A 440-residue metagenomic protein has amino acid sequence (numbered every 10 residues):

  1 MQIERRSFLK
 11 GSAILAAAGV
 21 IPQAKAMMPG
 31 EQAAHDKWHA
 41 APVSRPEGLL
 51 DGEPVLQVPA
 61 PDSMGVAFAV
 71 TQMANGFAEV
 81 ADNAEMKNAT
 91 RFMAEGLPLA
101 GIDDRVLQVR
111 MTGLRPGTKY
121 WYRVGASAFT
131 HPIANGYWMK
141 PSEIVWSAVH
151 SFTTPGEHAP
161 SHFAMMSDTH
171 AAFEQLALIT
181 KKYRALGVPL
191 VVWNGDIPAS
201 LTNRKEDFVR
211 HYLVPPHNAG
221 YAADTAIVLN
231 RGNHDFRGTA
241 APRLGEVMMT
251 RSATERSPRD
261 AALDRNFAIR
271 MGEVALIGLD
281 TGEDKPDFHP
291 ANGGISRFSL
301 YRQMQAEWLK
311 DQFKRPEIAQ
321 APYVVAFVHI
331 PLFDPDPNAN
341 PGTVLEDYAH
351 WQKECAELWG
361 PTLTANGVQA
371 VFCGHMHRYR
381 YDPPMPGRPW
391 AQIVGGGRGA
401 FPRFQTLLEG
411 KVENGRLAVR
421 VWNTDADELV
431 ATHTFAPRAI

Functional and structural regions predicted by a protein language model:
Q2-M165, R184-A185, G415-I440: Acidic, histidine-bearing metal-coordination/catalytic regions of metal-dependent phosphoesterases
Q72-M73, A171, P198, H234-F236 (+5 more regions): Short, solvent-exposed loop/turn segments at secondary-structure junctions
W121-T153, E206-A319, E346-H350, L358-W359 (+2 more regions): Extended active-site neighborhood of metal-dependent phosphoesterases/phosphodiesterases
P160-N230, D235-F236: Conserved, compact domain cores that house catalytic/ligand-binding motifs in diverse enzymes and effector modules
M165-S167, V191-G195, I227-G232, A326-V328 (+2 more regions): Active-site neighborhood of phospho(di)ester-bond hydrolases with catalytic His/Asp-centered motifs
D287, F333-K353: Flexible internal linker/loop segments at domain or repeat junctions
P316-P337: Short acidic, glycine-rich surface-loop motifs adjacent to enzyme active sites
